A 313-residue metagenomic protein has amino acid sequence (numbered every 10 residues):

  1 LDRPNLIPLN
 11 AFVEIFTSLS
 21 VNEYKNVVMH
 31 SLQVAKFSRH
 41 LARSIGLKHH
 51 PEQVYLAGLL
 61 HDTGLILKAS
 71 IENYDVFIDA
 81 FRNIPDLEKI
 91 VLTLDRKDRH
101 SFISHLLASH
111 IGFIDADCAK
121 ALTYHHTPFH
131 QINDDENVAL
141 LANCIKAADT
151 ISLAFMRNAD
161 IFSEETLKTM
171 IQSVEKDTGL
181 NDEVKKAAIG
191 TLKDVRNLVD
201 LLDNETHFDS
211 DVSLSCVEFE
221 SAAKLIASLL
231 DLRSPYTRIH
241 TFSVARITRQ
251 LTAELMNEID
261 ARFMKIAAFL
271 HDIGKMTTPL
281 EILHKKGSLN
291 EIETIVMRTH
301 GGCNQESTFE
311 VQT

Functional and structural regions predicted by a protein language model:
D2-T313: Histidine- and acidic-residue-rich, metal-dependent catalytic cores
